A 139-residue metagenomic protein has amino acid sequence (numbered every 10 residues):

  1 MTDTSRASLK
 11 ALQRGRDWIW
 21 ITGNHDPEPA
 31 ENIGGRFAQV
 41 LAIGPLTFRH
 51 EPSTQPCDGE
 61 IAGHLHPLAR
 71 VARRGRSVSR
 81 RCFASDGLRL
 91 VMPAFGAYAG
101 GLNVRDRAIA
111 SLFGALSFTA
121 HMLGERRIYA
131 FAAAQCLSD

Functional and structural regions predicted by a protein language model:
M1-L41: Core catalytic region of metal-dependent phosphoesterases/phosphodiesterases, especially metallo-beta-lactamase-like
S5, G34-A38, A62-H66, G75-C82: Short, surface-exposed, charged loop/turn segments at secondary-structure junctions
Q13, L41, S53-T54, C82-A84: Solvent-exposed alpha-helices and their adjacent loops that cap or buttress functional pockets in soluble metabolic
W18-N24, F48-R49, E60-H66, M92-A94: Active-site neighborhood of phospho(di)ester-bond hydrolases with catalytic His/Asp-centered motifs
N24-E31, T54-C57, H66-V71, Y98-L102: Active-site environment of divalent metal-dependent phosphoester hydrolases
F37, F48, A120-M122: Generic preference for hydrophobic
Q39-I61: Core dinuclear metal-dependent hydrolase active-site scaffold
A69-D139: Acidic, His/Gly-rich catalytic cores of divalent-metal-dependent hydrolytic chemistry
